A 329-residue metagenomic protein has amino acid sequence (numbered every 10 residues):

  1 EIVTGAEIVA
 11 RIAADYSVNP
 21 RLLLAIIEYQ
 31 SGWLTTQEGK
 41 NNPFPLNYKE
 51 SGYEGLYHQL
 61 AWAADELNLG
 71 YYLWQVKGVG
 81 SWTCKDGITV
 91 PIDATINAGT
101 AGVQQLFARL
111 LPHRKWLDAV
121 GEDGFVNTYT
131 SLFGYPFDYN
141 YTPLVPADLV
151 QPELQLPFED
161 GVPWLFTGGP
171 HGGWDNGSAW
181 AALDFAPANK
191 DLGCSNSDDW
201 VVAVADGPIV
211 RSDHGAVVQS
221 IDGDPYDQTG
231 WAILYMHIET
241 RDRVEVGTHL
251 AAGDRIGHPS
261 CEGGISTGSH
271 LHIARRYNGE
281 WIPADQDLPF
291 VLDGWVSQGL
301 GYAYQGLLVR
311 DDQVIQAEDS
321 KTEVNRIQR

Functional and structural regions predicted by a protein language model:
E1-E7: N-terminal export signals and maturation junctions of secreted/periplasmic proteins
A10, D15-L34, A63, F185: Short, functionally critical alpha-helical segments immediately adjacent to catalytic or ligand/cofactor-binding
E50-T167, Q305-R329: Non-catalytic cell-wall polysaccharide-engagement segments
P146-L149, E153, W164-A203, Y235: Short glycine/threonine/proline-enriched tight-turn/helix- or strand-capping micro-motif at secondary-structure
A147, P152-L154, S195, E245-A251 (+1 more regions): Acidic, glycine-rich catalytic/binding loops that coordinate metals and/or anionic ligands
F166, V201, G207-I209, G247-P259: A structural signal for short beta-strand/turn segments enriched in small hydrophobics and glycine
N196-V246, G268-H270: Zn2+-dependent peptidoglycan hydrolase active-site motif and core
V217-Q219, L250-I265, I273: Short hydrophobic beta/alpha edge segments that flank linear recognition/processing sites
